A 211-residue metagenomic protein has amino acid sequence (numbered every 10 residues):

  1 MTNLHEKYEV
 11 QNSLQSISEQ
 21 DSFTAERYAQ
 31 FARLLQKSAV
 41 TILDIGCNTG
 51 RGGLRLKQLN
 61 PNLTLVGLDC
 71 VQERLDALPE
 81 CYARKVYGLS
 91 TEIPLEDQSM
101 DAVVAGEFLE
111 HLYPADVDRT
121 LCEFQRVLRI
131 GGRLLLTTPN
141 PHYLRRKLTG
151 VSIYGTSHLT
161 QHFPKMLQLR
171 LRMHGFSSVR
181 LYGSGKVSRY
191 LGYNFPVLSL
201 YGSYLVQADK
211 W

Functional and structural regions predicted by a protein language model:
M1-E96, A102-G106, D118-L121, T160-Q161 (+4 more regions): Conserved N-terminal segment of class I S-adenosyl-L-methionine
L63, A83, G132, F176-S177: A structural micro-motif
E107-H111: Short catalytic micro-motifs in class I SAM-dependent methyltransferases
D118-I130: A short glycine-rich, Lys/Arg-flanked "PGG" loop and its adjoining helix->strand segment in the class I
L136-H158: Short, glycine-/aromatic-enriched active-site segment of Class I SAM-dependent methyltransferases
L159-H174: Short alpha-helix
